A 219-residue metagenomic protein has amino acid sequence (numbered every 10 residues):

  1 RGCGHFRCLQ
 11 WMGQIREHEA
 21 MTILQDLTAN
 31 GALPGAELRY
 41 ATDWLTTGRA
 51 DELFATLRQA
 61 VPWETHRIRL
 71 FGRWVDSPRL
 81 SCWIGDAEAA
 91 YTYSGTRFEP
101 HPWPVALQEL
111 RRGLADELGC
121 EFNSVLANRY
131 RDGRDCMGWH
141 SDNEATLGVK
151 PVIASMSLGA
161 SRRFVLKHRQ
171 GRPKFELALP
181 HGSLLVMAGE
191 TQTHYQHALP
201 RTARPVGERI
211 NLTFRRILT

Functional and structural regions predicted by a protein language model:
H5-C8, I15-T219: Non-heme Fe(II) oxygenase metal-center motifs and adjacent flexible, charged/small-residue loops
